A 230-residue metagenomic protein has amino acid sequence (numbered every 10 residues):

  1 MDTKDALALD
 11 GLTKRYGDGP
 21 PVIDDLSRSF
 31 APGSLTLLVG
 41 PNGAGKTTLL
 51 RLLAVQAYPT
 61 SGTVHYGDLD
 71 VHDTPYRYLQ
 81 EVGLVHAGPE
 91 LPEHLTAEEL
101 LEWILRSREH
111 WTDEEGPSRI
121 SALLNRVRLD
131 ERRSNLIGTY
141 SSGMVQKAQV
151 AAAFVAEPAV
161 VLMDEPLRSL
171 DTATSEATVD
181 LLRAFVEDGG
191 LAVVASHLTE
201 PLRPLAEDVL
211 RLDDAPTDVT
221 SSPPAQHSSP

Functional and structural regions predicted by a protein language model:
M1-D25, P75: A short, flexible loop at the N-terminus of ABC-type nucleotide-binding domains that lies
V39-P41: The feature captures the beta-strand-to-loop junction immediately N-terminal to the Walker
A54: Helix-to-loop junction immediately C-terminal to a conserved catalytic motif
G62-D73, Y78: Conserved ABC transporter NBD signature motif
L95-E109: Q-loop/switch helix immediately C-terminal to the Walker
E102, R106, E114-R132: Conserved ABC ATPase "signature" region
V161-E165: Catalytic Walker B motif of ABC-type/P-loop ATPase nucleotide-binding domains
